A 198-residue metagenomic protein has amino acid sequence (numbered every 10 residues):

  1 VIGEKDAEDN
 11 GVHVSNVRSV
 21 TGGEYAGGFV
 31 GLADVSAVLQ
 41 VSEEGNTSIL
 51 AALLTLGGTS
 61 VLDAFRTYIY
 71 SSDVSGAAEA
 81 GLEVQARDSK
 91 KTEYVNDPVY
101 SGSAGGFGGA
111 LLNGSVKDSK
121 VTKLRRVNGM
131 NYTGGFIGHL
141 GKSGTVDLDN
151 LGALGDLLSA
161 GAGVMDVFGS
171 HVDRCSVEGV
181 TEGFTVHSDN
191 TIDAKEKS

Functional and structural regions predicted by a protein language model:
V1-S198: Surface-exposed loop/turn motifs in large extracellular/passenger domains
